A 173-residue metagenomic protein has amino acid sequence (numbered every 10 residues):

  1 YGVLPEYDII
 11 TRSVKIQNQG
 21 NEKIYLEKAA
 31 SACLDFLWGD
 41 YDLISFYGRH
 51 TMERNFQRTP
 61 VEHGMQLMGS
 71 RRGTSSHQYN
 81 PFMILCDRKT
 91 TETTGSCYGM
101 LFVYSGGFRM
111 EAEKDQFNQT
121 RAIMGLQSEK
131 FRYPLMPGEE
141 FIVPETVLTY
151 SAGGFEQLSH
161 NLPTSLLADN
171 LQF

Functional and structural regions predicted by a protein language model:
Y1-E113, E129-R132: Polysaccharide-binding surfaces and accessory modules of carbohydrate-active proteins
T11, T120, M124, I142: Active-site-proximal, glycine-rich beta->alpha crossover segments in alpha/beta enzymes that shape flexible
G48, G154-F155, F173: Glycine-centered helix-coil hinge/cap
D87, F102-Y104, M124-L126, E145 (+1 more regions): Pocket-edge structural micro-motifs
Q116-M136: Short acidic, Pro/Gly- and aromatic-enriched capping/linker segments at domain boundaries
Y133-A152: Short Pro-Gly-centered flexible turn/kink motifs
T149-N161: Short, Lys/Arg- and Gly-enriched loop/turn segments at beta-strand edges
S159-F173: An acidic-aromatic substrate-binding cleft motif
